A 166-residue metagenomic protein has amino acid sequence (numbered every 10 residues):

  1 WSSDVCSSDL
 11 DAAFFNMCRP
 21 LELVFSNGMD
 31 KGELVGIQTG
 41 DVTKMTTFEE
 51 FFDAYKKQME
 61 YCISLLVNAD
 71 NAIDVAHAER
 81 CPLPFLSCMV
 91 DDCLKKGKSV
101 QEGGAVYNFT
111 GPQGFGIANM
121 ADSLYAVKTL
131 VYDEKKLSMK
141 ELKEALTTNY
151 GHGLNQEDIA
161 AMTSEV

Functional and structural regions predicted by a protein language model:
W1-S7: Short, small-residue-biased leader/transition segments that mark boundaries at the very start of proteins
F14-V24, F115-D122: Mobile "lid/hinge" segments at catalytic clefts and subdomain interfaces of large enzymes
E33-D53, V127-M139: Inter-helical turn/loop segments and adjacent helix faces that build the functional surface of alpha-helical bundle
G36-T39, F85-Q101, N155-A161: Active-site-adjacent bridging/hinge elements
G40-K56, S99-T110, S164-V166: Glycine- and acidic
E50-H77: Long, amphipathic alpha-helical stalk/connector segments used for oligomerization, subunit docking, or mechanical
S99-K128: Conserved phosphate/anionic-ligand binding catalytic regions in large, soluble enzymes, centered on
G116, S123, L130-V166: Extended, well-ordered alpha-helical scaffold/bundle regions in very large, multi-domain proteins
